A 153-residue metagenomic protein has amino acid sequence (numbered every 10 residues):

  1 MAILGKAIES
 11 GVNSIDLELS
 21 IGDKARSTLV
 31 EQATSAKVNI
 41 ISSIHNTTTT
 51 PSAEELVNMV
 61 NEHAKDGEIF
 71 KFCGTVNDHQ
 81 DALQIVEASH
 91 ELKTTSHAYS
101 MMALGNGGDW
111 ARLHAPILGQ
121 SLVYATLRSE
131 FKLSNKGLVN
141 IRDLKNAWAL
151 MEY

Functional and structural regions predicted by a protein language model:
M1-K24: Glycine/small-residue-rich loop that forms an oxyanion/phosphate-binding "nest" at active or ligand-binding sites
S20-Y153: Catalytic alpha/beta core domains of metabolic enzymes, predominantly
